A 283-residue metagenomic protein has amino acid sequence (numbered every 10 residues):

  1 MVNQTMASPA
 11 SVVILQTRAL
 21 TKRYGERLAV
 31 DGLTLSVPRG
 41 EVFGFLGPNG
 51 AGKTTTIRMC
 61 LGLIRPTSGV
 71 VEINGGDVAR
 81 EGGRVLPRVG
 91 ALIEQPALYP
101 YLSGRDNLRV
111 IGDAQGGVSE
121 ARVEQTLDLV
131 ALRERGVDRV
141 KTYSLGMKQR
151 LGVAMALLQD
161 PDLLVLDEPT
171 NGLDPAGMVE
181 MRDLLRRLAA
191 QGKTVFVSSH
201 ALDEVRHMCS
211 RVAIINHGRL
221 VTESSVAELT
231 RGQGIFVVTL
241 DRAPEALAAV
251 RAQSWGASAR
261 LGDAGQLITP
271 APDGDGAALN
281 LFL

Functional and structural regions predicted by a protein language model:
M1-S11: Pre-NBD coupling/linker segments of ABC/ABC-like ATPases
V12-T17, K22-N216, L220-T222: ABC transporter nucleotide-binding domains
G75, G82, L240, P272-D273: Short loop or secondary-structure boundary microenvironments that flank and position key functional residues
R135, L145, D241-R242, G274: Structured loop/turn residues at secondary-structure junctions
R182-P272: ABC transporter nucleotide-binding domain
D273-L283: Short, intrinsically disordered, charge-balanced linker/junction segments flanking boundaries in proteins
